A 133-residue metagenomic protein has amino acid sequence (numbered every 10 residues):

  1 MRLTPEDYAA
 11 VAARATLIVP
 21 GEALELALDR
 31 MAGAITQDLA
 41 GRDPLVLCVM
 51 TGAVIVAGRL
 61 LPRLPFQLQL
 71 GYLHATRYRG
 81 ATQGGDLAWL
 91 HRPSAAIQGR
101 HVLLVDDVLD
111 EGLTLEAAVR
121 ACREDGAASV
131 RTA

Functional and structural regions predicted by a protein language model:
M1-A133: PRPP-associated nucleotide enzymes
